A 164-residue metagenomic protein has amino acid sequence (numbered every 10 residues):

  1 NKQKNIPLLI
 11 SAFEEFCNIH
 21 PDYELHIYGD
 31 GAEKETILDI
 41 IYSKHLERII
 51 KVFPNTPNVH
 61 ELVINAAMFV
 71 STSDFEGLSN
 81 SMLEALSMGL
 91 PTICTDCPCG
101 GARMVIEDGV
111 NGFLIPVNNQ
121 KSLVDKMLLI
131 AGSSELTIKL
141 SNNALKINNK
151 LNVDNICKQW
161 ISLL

Functional and structural regions predicted by a protein language model:
N1-E15, A32-L38, K121: A conserved mid-protein helix/loop that constitutes part of the nucleotide-sugar donor-binding site
L9-A12, L25, L123, W160: A structural motif in glycosyltransferase catalytic domains
H26-E47: Short, structured helix-loop element that forms part of the nucleotide-activated donor/catalytic region
Y42, S122, L129, L136-K150 (+1 more regions): A short, well-ordered alpha-helix in the C-terminal region of glycosyltransferases
N55, D74: Aromatic "clamp/platform" in nucleotide-sugar-dependent glycosyltransferases that forms part of the donor/acceptor
H60, A67, G89: A short alpha->beta transition loop at the rim of the catalytic pocket in nucleotide-sugar-dependent
P91-D96: Short hydrophobic beta-strand element within catalytic cores of glycosyltransferases and related nucleotide-activated
E107-Q120, L128-S134, N149: Conserved acidic donor-binding segment of nucleotide-sugar-dependent glycosyltransferases
